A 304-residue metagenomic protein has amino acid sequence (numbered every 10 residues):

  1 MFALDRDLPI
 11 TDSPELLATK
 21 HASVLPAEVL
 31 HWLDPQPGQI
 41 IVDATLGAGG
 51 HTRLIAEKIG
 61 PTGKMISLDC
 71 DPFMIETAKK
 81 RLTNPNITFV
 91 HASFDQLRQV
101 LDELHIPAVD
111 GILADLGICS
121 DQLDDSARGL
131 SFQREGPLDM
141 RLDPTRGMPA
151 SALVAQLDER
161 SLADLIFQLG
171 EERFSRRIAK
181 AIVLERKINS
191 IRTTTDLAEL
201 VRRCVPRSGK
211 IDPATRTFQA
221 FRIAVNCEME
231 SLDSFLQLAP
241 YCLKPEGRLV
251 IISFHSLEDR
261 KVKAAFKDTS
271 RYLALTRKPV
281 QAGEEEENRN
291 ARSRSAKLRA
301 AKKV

Functional and structural regions predicted by a protein language model:
M1-V304: S-adenosyl-L-methionine-dependent methyltransferase catalytic core, i.e., the SAM/SAH-binding region
